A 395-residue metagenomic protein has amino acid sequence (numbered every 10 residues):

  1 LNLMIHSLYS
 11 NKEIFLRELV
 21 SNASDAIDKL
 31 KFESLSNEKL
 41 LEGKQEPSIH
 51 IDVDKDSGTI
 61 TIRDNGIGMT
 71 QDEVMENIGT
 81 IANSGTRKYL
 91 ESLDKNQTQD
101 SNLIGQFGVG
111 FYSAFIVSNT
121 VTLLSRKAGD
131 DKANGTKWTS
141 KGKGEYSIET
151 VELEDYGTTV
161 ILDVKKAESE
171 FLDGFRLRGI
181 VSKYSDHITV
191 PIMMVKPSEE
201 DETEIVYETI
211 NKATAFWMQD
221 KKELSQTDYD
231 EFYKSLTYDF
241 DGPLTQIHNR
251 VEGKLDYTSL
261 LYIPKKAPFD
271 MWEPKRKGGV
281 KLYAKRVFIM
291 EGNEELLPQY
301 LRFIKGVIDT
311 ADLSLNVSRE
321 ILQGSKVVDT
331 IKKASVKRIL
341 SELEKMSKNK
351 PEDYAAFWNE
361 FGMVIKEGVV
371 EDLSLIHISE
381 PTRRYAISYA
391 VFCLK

Functional and structural regions predicted by a protein language model:
L1-K166, E170-F171, G179: GHKL (Bergerat-fold) ATPase N-terminal catalytic module, capturing the glycine-rich phosphate-binding loop and acidic
L1-Y9, T59-R63, N102, L162 (+4 more regions): Glycine- and acidic
D28, T70-D72, E170-L172, F269-E273 (+3 more regions): Short helix/loop capping segments that flank catalytic or ligand/cofactor-binding pockets
K31-S34, N77-N96, E223-G242, A284-V287 (+1 more regions): A short, contiguous, amphipathic alpha-helix enriched in charged residues
L103-G105, K132-K266, V317, Q323-K366: Glycine/threonine-rich ATP-lid/beta-loop region of ATP-binding domains
P268-Y283, V287-T310: Switch/coupling subdomain of P-loop NTPase systems
F361-L375, S379: Amphipathic alpha-helical
I376-V391: Residue-level detector of conserved catalytic or cofactor/ligand-binding positions in enzyme active sites
